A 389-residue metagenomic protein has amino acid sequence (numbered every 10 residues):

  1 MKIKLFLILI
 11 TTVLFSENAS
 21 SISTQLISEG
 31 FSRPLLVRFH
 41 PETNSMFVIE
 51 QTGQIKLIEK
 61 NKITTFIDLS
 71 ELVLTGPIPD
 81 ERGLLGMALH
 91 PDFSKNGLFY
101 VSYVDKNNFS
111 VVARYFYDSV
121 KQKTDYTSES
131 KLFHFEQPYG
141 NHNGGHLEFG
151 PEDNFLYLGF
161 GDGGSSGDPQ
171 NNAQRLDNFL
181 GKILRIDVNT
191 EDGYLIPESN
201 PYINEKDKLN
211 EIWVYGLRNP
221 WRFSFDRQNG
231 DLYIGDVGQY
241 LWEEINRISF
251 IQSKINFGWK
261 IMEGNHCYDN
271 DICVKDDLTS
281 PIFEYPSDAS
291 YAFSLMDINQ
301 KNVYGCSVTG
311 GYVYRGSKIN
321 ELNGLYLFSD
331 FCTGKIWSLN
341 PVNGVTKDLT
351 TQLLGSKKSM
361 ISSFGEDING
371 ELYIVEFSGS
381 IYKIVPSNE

Functional and structural regions predicted by a protein language model:
K4-L14: Sec-dependent N-terminal signal peptides
E17-S166, R222-F225, G230-W242, Y304-V342 (+2 more regions): Acidic, Gly/Ser/Thr-rich repeat motifs that build Ca2+-stabilized beta-propeller blades
Q25-L26, I63-E71, K123-F133, L195-P201 (+2 more regions): Beta-propeller fold detector
L26, I212, V303, S356-S359: A structural connector/turn signal
R82-L84, D92, E152, D162-D348 (+1 more regions): Beta-propeller domain segments
L217, V345-I368: Conserved blade-ending motifs and adjacent loop-strand segments that build the rim/top face of beta-propeller domains
S387-E389: Short, solvent-exposed mixed-charge patches
